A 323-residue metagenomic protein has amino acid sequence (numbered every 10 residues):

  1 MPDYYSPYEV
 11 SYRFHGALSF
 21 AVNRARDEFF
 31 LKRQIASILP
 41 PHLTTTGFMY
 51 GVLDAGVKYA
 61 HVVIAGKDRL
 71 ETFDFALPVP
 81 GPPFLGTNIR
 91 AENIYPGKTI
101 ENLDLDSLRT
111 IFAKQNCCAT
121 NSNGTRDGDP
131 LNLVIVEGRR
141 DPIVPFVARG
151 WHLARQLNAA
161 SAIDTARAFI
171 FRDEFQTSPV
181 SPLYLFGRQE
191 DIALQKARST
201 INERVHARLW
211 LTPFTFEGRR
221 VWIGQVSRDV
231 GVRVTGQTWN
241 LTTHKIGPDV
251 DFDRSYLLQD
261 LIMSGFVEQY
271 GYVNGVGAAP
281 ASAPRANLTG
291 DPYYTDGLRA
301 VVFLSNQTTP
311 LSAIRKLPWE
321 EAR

Functional and structural regions predicted by a protein language model:
M1-F20: Extracellular/luminal beta-rich ligand-recognition and adhesion surfaces characterized by aromatic-Gly/Pro-enriched
Y12, F20-N23, F30-Y95: Surface-exposed edge beta-strand/loop patches
Q34-A36, D127-V136, N240-G247: Second-shell loop/turn segments in exported
G56-K58, G138-P145, R149-A154, A160: Primarily extracytoplasmic ectodomains and periplasmic/lumenal surface modules that are beta-strand-rich
E92-G124: Compositionally biased P/S/T/G-rich terminal and signal peptide-adjacent segments that lie outside catalytic cores
Q115-P145: Terminal, regulation- and interaction-focused segments at domain boundaries
V144, L157-A322: A cross-kingdom signal targeting lumenal/periplasmic-facing segments of multi-pass membrane and secretory-pathway
